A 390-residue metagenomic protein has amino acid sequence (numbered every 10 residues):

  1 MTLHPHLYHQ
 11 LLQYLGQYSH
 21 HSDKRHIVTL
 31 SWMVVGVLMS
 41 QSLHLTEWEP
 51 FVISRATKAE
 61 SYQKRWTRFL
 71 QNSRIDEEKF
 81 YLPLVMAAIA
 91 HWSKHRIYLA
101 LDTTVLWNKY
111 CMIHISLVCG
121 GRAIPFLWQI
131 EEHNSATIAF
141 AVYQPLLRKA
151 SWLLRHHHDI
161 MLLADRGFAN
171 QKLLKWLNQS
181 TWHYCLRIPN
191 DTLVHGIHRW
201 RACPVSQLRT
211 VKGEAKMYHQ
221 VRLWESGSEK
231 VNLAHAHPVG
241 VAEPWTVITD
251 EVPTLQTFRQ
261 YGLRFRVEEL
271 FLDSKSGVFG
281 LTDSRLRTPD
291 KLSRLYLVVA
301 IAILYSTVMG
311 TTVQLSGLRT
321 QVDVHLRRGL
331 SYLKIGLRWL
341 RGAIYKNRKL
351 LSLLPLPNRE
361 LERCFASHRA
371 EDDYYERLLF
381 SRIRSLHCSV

Functional and structural regions predicted by a protein language model:
M1-H44, P50-F51, S73, K79-L82 (+3 more regions): Single, function-defining residue in the core of a domain
E47-F51, R65-R68: Residue-level detector of alpha-helical secondary structure
S54: Acidic, metal/ion-handling microdomains and their immediate structural contexts
A59-Q71: Major-groove recognition helix of helix-turn-helix-like DNA-binding domains
M86-A87: Short, compositionally biased leader-like segments
A100: Aromatic- and Gly/Pro-rich donor/ligand-binding loops that form nucleotide- or phosphate-bearing donor binding pockets
I113-I115: Short beta-strand motif preference
